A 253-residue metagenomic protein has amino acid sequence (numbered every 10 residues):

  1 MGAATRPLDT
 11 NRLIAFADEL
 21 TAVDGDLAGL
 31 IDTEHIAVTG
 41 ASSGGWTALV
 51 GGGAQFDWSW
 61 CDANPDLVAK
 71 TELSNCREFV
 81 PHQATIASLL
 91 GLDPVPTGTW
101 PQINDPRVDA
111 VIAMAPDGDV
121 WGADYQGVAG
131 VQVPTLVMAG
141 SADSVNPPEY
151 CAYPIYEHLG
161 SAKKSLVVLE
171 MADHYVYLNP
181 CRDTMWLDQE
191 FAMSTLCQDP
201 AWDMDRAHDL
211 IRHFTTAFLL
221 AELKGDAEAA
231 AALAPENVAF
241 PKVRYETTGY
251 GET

Functional and structural regions predicted by a protein language model:
G2-E34, V50, W60-Q102: Alpha/beta-hydrolase active-site loop
V38-G40, M138: Short beta-strand immediately N-terminal to the catalytic nucleophile in serine-hydrolase-like folds
G40-G44, A48: Gly/Ala-rich beta-loop-alpha elbow adjacent to hydrolase catalytic centers
S43, D117-G118, S141-S144, M171-D173: Acidic beta-to-alpha connecting loop that harbors the catalytic carboxylate
G122-A123, S144-C151, V176-Y177: Conserved alpha/beta-hydrolase "acid-adjacent" motif
V131, V137-A139: Short beta-strand/loop motif that positions the catalytic acidic residue of the alpha/beta-hydrolase fold
A152-K163: Conserved loop-alpha-helix segment in the C-terminal half of the alpha/beta-hydrolase fold that carries the catalytic
S161-A162, A172-H174, N179-T253: Alpha/beta-hydrolase-fold serine-hydrolase catalytic core, especially in secreted/extracellular enzymes
